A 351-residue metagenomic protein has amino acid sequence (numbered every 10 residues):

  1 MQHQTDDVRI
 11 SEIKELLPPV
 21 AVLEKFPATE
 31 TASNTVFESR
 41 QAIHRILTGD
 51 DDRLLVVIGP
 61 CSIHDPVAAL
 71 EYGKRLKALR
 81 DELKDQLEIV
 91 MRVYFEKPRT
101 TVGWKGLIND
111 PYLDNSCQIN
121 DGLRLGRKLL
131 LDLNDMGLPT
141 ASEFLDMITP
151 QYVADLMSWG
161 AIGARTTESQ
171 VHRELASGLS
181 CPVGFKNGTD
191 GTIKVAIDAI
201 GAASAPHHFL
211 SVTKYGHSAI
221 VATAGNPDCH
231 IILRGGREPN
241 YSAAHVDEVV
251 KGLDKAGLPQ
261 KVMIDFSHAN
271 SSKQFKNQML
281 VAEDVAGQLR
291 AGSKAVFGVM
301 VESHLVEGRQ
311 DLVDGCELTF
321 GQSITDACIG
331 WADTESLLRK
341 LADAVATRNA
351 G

Functional and structural regions predicted by a protein language model:
Q2-D6, Q86-Y241, H245-V246, H268-A269 (+7 more regions): Active-site-facing alpha/beta catalytic cores
V8-T48: N- or domain-start disorder-to-order transition segments that initiate the globular core
P18-P27, T223-G235, L318: Gly-rich Lys/Arg/Thr-decorated short loops/hinges at beta-loop-alpha junctions or inter-strand turns that position
L55-A68, D326: Conserved phosphate/anionic-ligand binding catalytic regions in large, soluble enzymes, centered on
G59, I264, G330: Conserved, mostly hydrophobic/aromatic
P66-A78, T101-I108: Glycine-rich loop at the start of a catalytic domain that most often binds anionic cofactors/ligands
L233-G236, N240, E248-M263: A contiguous, surface-oriented mixed alpha/beta subdomain in the mid-to-C-terminal portion of proteins that forms
R290-G351: Active-site or pore-adjacent capping/gating segments
